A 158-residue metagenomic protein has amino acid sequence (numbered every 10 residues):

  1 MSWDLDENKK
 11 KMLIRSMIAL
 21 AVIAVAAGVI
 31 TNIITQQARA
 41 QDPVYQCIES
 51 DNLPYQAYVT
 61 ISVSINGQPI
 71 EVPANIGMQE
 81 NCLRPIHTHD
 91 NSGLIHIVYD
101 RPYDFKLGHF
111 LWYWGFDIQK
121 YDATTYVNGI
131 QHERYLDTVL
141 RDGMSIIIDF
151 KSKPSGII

Functional and structural regions predicted by a protein language model:
S2-I158: Ubiquitin-like/PB1-type beta-grasp interaction modules and other compact soluble beta-rich domains
